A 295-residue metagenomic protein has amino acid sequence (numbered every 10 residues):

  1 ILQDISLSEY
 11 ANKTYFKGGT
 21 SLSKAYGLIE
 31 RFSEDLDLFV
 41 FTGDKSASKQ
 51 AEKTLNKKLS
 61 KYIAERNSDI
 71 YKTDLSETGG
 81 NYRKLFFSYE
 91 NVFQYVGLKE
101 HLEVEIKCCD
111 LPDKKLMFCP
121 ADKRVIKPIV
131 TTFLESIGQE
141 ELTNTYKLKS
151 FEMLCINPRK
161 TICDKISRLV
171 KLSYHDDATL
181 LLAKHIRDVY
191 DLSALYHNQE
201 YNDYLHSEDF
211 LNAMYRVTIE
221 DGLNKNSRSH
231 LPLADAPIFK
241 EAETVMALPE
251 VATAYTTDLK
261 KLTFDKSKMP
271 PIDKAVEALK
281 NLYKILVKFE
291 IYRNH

Functional and structural regions predicted by a protein language model:
I1-T14, K24-E30, F41-H295: Structured mid-to-C-terminal alpha-helical surface segments
F16-T20: Glycine-rich beta-strand-to-loop/alpha-helix junction loops that act as flexible
